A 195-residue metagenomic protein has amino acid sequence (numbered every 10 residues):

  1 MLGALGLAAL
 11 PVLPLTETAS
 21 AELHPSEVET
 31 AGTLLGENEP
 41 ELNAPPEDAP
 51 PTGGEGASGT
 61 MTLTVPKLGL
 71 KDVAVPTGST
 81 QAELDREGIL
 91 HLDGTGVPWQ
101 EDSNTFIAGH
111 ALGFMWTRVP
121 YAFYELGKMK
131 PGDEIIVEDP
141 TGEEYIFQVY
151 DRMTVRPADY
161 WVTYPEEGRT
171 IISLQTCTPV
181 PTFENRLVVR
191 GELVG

Functional and structural regions predicted by a protein language model:
G3-G195: Solvent-exposed, non-transmembrane regions of membrane-associated and secreted proteins
